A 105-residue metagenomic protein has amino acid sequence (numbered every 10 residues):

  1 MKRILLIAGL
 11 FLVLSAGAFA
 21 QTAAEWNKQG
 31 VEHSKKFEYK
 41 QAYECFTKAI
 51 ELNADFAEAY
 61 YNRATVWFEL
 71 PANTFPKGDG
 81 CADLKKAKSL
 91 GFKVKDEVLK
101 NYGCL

Functional and structural regions predicted by a protein language model:
K2-L105: Alpha-helical tetratricopeptide repeat
